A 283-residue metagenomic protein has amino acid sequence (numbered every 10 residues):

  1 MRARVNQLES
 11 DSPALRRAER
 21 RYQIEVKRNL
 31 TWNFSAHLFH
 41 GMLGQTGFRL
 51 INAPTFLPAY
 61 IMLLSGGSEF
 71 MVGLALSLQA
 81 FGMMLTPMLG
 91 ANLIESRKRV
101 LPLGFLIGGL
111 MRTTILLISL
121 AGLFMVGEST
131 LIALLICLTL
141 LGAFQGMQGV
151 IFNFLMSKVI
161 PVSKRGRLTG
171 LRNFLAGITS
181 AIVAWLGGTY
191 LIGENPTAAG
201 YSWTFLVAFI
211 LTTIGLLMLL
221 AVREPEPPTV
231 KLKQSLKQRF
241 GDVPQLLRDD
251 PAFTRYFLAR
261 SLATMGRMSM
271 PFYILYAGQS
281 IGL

Functional and structural regions predicted by a protein language model:
R2-L85, G90, I94, L101-M111 (+2 more regions): Helix-loop boundary and gating motifs at the non-cytosolic
F34, I118-L138: Helix-loop junctions at membrane interfaces in 12-TM secondary transporters
F56-L64, N92-S96, S119-V126, T179-W203 (+1 more regions): Transmembrane alpha-helix termini and helix-breaking/packing motifs in multi-pass membrane transporters
A80-T86, M111-T114, T169-G188: Glycine-rich segments within core transmembrane alpha-helices of 12-TM secondary carriers
L89-I94, M156, R165, G187: Hydrophobic/aromatic and small-residue hotspots that mark the transmembrane alpha-helices of Major Facilitator
T113-L120, I182, L186, L211-M218: Transmembrane-helix signature of multi-pass solute transporters
A143-F174: Cytoplasmic helix-loop-helix junction between adjacent transmembrane helices in 12-TM secondary transporters
Y201, L211, G215-Q234: Helix-loop junctions on the cytosolic side of multi-pass membrane transporters, especially the intracellular loop
